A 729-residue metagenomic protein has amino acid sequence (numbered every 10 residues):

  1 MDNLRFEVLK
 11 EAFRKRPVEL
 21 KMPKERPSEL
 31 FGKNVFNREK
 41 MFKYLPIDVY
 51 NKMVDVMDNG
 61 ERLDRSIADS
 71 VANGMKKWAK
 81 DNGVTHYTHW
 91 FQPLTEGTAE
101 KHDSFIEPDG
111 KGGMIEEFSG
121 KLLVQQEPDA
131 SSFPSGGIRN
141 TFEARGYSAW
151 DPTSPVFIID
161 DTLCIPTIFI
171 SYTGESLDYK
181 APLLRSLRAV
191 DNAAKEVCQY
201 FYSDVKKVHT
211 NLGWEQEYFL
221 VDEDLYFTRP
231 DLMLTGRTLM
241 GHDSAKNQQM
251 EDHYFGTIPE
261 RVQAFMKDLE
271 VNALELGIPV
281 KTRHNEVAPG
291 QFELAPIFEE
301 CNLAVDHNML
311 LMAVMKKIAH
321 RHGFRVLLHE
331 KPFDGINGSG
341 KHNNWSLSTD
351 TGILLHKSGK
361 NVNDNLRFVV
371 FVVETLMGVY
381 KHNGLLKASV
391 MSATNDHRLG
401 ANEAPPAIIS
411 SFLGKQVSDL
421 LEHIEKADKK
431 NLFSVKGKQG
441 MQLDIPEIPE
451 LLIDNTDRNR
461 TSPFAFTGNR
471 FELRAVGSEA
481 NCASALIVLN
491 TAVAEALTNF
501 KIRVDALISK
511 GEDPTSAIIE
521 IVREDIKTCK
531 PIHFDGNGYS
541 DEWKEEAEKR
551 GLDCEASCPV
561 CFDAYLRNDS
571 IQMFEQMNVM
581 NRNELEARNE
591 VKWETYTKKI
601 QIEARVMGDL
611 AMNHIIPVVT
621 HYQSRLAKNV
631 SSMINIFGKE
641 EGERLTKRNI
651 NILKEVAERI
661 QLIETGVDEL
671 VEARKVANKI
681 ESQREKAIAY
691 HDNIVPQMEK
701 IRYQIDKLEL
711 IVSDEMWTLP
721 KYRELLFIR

Functional and structural regions predicted by a protein language model:
M1-K24, S132, T141-F157, T162: N-terminal hydrophobic targeting/anchoring segments and the immediately downstream early-domain regions of hydrolases
E7-L9, L20-F42, R188, N192 (+1 more regions): Flexible inter-domain linker/hinge segments
L30-F142: Active-site core of metal-dependent hydrolases
I67, F91, S119, P296-F298 (+5 more regions): Active-site proximal loops enriched in glycine and acidic residues that flank catalytic Cys/His/Asp and coordinate
I67-V71, F91-P93, K121-L122, F169 (+4 more regions): Active-site-proximal loop/turn and secondary-structure-junction residues that shape catalytic pockets, frequently
E96-G112, S131, R229, G236-T238 (+4 more regions): Short linear, low-complexity motifs centered on an aromatic residue
E143-L328, N337-G340, L347-E590: Glycine-rich, acidic/polar active-site loops that bind/position phosphate-bearing ligands
E524-R729: C-terminal amphipathic alpha-helical interaction region
